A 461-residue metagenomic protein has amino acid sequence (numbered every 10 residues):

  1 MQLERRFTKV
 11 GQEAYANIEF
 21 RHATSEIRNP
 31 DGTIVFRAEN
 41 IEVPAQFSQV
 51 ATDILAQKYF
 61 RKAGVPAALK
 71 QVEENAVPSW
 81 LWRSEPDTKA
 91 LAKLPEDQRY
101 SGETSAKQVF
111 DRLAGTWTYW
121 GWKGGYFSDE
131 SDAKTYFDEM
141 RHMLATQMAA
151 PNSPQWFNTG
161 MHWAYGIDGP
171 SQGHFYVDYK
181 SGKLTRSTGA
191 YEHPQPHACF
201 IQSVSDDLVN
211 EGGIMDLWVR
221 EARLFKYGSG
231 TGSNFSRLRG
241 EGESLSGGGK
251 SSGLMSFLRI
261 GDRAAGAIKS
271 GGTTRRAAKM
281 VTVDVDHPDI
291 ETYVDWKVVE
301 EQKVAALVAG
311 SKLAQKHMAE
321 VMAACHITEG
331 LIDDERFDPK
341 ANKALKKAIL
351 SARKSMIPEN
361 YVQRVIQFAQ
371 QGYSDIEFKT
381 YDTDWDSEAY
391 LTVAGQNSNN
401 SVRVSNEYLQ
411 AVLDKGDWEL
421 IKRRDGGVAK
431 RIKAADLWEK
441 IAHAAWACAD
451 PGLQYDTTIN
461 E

Functional and structural regions predicted by a protein language model:
M1-E461: Extended catalytic cores of very large enzyme megasubunits
